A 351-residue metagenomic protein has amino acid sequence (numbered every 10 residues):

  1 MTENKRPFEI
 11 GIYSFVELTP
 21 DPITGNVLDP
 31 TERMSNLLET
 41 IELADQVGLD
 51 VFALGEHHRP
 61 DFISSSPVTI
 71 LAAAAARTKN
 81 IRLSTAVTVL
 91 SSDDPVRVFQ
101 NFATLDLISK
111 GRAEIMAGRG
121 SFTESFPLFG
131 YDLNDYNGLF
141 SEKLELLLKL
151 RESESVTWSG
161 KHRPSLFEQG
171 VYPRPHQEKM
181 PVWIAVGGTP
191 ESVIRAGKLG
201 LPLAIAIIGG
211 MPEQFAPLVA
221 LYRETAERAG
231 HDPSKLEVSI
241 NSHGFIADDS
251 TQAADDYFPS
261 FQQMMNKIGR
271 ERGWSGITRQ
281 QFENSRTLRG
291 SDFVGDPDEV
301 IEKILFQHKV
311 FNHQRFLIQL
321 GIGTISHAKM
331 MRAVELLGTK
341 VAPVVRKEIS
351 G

Functional and structural regions predicted by a protein language model:
M1-R82, M180: N-terminal beta1-alpha1-beta2 module of alpha/beta enzyme domains
T2-F8, I23, D94-L201, E213-A216 (+2 more regions): Internal, glycine-rich beta/alpha segment that forms the wall or movable "lid" of small-molecule/cofactor binding
T2-R6, I12, N137-V171, E213-Q314 (+1 more regions): An alpha-helical appendage that flanks or caps ligand/catalytic pockets
N4, D45, L71-K79, F102 (+4 more regions): Acidic (Asp/Glu)-rich catalytic clusters
I10, A44, G48, E56 (+9 more regions): Conserved, mostly hydrophobic/aromatic
I10-S14, F52-L54, L83-T85, A113-A117 (+4 more regions): Hydrophobic faces of well-ordered beta-strands that scaffold small-molecule active sites in alpha/beta enzyme cores
P22-M34, T88-V96, E178-G188, L288-D296: Active-site mouth loops of central-metabolism enzymes
E32-L43, G187-I194, E299-F306: Short, acidic/polar
